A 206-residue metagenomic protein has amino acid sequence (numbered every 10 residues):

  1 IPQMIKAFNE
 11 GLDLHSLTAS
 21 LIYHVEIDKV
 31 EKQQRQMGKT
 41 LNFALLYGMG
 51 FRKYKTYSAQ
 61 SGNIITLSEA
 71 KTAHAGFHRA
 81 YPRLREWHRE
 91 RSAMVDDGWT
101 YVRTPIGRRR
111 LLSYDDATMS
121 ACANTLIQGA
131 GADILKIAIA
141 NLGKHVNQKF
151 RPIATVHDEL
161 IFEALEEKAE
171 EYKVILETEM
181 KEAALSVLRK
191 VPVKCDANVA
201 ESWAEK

Functional and structural regions predicted by a protein language model:
I1-K206: Conserved catalytic core of nucleotide polymerization and phosphodiester-bond processing enzymes
